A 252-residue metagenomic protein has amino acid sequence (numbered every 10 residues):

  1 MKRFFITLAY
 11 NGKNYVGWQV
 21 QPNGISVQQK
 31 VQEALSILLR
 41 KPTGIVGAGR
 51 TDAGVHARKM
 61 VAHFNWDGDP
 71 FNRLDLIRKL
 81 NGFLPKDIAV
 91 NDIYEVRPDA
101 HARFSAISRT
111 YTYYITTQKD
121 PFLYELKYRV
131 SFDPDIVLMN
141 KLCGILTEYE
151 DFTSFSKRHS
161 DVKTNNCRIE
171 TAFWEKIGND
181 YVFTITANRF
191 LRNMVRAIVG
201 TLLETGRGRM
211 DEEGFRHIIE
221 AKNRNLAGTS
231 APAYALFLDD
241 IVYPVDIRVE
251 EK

Functional and structural regions predicted by a protein language model:
M1-K252: Structured-RNA-binding interfaces characteristic of tRNA pseudouridine synthases
